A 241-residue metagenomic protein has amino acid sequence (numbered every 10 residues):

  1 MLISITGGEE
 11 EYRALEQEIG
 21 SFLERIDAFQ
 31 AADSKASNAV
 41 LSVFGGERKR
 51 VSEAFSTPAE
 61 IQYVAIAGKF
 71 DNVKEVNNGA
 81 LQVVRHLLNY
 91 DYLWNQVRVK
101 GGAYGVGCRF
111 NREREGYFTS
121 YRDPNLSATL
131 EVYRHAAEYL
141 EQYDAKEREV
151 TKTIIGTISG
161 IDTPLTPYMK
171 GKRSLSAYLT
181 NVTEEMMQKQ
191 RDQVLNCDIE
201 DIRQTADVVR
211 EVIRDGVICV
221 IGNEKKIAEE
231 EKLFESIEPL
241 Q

Functional and structural regions predicted by a protein language model:
M1-G7, Q62-V84, Y92-I199, T205 (+1 more regions): M16 family metallopeptidases and their MPP-like homologs
S4, E9, E16-G20, E24-R98 (+1 more regions): His/Glu-based metal-binding/catalytic segments typifying zinc-dependent metallopeptidases
E11-R13, V150, N196, R210-D215 (+1 more regions): Nucleic-acid-interacting cores, centered on viral/eukaryotic replication and modification enzymes
E16-L23, E131-A136, L233-F234: Short amphipathic alpha-helices in soluble, non-transmembrane regions that often serve as interface/regulatory elements
Q30, N223-Q241: C-terminal structured interaction module
R48-E53, Y104-G105, R203: Glycine-rich, charged/polar anion/phosphate-binding loops that engage phosphate groups from diverse ligands
F55-P58, C108-F110, V209-R210: Replace "in large, NTP-powered and nucleic-acid-processing enzymes" with "in large, NTP-powered factors and other
